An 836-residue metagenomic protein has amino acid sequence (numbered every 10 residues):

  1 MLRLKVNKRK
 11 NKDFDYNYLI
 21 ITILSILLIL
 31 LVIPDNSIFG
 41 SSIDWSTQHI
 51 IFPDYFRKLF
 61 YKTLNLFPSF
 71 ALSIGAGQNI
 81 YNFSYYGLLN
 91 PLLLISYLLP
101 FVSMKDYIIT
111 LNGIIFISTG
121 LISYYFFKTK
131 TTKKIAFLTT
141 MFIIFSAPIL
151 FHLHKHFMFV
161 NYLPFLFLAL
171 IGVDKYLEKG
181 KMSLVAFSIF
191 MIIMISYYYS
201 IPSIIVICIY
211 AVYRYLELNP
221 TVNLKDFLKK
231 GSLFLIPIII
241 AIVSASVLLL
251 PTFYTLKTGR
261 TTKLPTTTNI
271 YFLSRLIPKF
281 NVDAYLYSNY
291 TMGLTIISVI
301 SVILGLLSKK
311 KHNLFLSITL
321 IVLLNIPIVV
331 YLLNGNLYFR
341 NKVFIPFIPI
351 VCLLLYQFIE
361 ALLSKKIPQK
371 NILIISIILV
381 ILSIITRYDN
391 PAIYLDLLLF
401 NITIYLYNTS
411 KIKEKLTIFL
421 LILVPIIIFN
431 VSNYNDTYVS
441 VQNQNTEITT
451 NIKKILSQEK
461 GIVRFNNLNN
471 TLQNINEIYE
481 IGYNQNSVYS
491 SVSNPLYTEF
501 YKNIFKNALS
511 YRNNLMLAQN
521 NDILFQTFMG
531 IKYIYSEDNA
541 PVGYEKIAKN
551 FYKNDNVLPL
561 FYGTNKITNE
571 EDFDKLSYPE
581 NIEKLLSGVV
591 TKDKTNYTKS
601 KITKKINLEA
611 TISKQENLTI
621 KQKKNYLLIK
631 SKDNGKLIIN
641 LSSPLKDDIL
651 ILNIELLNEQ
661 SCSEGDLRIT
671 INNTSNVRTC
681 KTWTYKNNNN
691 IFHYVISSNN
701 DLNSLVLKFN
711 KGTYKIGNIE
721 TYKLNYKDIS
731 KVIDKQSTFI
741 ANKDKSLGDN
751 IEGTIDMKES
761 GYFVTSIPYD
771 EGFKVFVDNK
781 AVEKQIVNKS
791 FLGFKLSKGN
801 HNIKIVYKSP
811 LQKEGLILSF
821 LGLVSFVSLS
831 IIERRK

Functional and structural regions predicted by a protein language model:
M1-P34, L233, T409-F419, V824-K836: Start-transfer (signal-anchor) and selected internal transmembrane alpha helices of multi-pass inner/ER membrane
L2-N11, F52, K604-K836: Active-site-proximal, structured, solvent-exposed surfaces of multi-pass membrane proteins that position macromolecular
Y16, S25-T119, M141-L163, P202 (+3 more regions): Membrane-interface coil-to-helix junctions
I21-I26, N112-F126, K134-L177, K181-E217 (+4 more regions): Membrane-embedded helix bundles of polyisoprenyl
A76, N82-Y85, L423-Y438, S457-T527 (+4 more regions): Extracytoplasmic/lumenal acceptor-recognition loop(s) of multi-pass membrane glycoenzymes
Y81-Y86, K105-I117, F142-L170, L177 (+4 more regions): Membrane-interface micro-motifs in multi-pass membrane enzymes
P91, K230-L324, I328-F344: Periplasmic/ER-lumenal interhelical loops and adjacent helix-loop junctions in multi-pass membrane proteins
Y199, F315-N325, L332-I448, N800-K836: Contiguous transmembrane helix-bundle modules in multi-pass membrane proteins
